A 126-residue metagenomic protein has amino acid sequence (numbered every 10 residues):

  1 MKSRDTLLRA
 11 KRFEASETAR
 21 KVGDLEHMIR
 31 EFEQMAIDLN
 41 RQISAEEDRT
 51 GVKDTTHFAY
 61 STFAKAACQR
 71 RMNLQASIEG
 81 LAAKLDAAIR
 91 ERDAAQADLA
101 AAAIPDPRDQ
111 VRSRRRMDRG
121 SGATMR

Functional and structural regions predicted by a protein language model:
M1-K2, R108-R126: Extended, charged low-complexity scaffolding/tethering segments
M1-V22: Short, charge-rich amphipathic alpha-helices with coiled-coil/heptad character
S16, G23-Q34, N40, M117-D118 (+1 more regions): Terminal alpha-helical segments
V22-L25, Q69-A88: Amphipathic alpha-helical coiled-coil segments
I29-F58: Extended alpha-helical coiled-coil "stalk/arm" regions that act as elongated linkers or oligomerization scaffolds
V52-E79: Short, glycine/alanine-rich amphipathic alpha-helical segment that often forms an alpha-turn-alpha hairpin
E79-I104: Long amphipathic alpha-helical coiled-coil segments
